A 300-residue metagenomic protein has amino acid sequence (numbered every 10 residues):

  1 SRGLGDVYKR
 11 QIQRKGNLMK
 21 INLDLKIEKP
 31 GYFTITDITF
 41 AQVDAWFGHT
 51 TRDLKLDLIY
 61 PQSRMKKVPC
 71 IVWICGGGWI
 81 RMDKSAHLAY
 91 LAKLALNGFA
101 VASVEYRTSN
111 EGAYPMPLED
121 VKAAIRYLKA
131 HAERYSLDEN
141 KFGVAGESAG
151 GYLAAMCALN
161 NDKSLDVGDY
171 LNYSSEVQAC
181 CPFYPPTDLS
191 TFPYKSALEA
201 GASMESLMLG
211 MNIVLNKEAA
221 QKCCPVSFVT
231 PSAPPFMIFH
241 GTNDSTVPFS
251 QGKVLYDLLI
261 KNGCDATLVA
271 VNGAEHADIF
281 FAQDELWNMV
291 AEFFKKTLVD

Functional and structural regions predicted by a protein language model:
S1-Y8: Short, small-residue-biased leader/transition segments that mark boundaries at the very start of proteins
I12-D300: Alpha/beta-hydrolase superfamily serine-hydrolase fold, recognizing
